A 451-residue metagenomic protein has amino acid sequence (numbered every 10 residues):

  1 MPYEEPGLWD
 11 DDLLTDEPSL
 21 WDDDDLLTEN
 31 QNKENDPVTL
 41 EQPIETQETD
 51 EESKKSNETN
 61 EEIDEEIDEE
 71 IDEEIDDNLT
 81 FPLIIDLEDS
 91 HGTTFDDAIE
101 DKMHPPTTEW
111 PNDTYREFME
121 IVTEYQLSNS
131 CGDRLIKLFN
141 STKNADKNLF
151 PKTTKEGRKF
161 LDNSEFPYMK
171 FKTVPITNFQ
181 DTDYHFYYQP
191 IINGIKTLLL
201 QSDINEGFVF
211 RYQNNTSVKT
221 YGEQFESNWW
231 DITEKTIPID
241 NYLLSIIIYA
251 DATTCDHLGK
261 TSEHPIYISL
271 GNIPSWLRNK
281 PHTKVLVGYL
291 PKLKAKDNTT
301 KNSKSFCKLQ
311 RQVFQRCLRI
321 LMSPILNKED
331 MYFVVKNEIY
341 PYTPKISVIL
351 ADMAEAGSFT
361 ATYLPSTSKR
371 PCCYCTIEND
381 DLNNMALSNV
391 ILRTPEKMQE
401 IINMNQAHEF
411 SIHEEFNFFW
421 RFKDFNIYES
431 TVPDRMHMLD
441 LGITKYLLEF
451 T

Functional and structural regions predicted by a protein language model:
P2-N112, Q126, D251: Acidic, serine/threonine- and proline/glycine-rich intrinsically disordered low-complexity regions
W21-D24, N35, D76, A98-I99 (+6 more regions): Charged (Asp/Glu and Lys/Arg) segments that form or flank catalytic channels of large polymer- and nucleotide-handling
E62, E66, E70, T94 (+5 more regions): Acidic, Ser/Thr-rich intrinsically disordered and amphipathic helical segments
M103-K152: N-terminal-proximal low-complexity accessory segments that begin disordered and transition into the first
E124, S128, S141-N148, E156 (+9 more regions): Short amphipathic alpha-helical interaction elements and helix-loop-helix interfaces that mediate dimerization
G132-N140, P151-K159, V335-Y342, N389: Short amphipathic alpha-helical segments embedded in low-complexity Lys/Glu-rich regions
F166-Y187: Eukaryotic compositionally biased, intrinsically disordered low-complexity regulatory regions enriched in Ser/Thr/Pro
Y249-A295: Acidic, metal-ligating active-site segments
